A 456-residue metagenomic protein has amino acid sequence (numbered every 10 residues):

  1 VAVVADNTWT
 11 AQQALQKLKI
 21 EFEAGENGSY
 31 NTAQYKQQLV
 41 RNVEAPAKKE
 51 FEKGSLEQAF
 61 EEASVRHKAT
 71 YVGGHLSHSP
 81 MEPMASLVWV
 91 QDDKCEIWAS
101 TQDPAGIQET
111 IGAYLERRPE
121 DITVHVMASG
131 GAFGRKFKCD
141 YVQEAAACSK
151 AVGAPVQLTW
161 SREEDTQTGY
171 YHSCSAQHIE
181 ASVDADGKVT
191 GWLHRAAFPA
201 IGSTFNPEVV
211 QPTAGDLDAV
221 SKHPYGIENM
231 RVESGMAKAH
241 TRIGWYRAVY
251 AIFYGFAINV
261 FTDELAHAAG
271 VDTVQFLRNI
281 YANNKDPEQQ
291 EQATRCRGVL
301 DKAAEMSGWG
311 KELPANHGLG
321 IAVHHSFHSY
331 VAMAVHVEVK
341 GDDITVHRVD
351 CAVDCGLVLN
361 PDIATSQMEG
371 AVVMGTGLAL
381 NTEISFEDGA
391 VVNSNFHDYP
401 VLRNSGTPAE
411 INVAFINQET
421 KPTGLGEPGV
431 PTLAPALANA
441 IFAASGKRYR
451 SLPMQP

Functional and structural regions predicted by a protein language model:
V1-P456: Cofactor-binding beta-sheet edge motifs in enzyme active sites
